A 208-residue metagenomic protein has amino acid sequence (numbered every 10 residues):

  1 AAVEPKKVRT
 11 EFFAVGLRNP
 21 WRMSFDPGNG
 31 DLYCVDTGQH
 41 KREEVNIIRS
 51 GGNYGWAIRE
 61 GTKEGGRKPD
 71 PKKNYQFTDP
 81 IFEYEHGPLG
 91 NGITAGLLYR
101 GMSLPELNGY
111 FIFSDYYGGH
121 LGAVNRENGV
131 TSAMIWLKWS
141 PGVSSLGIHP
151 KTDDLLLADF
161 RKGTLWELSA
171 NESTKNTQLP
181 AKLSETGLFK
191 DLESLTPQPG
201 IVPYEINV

Functional and structural regions predicted by a protein language model:
A1-S132, W166-L183, G187: Beta-propeller domain segments
L17, I93, V130-K151: Conserved blade-ending motifs and adjacent loop-strand segments that build the rim/top face of beta-propeller domains
S114-Y117, V124-E127, W136-W139, H149-K151 (+1 more regions): Short, loop-centered acidic/histidine patches that primarily coordinate divalent metals
S144-K175: Blade-level signature of beta-propeller repeat domains, shared across WD40, Kelch, NHL, RCC1 and BNR/Asp-box propellers
L188-V208: Extracytoplasmic c-type cytochrome modules immediately beyond a signal peptide or single-pass transmembrane anchor
